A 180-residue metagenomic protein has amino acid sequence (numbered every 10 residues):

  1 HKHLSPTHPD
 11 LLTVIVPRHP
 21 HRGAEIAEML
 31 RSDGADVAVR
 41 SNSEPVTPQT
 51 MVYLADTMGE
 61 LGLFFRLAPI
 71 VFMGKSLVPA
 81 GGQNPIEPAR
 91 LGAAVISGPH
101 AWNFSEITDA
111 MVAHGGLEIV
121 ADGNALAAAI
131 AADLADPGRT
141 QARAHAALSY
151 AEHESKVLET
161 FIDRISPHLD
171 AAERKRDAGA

Functional and structural regions predicted by a protein language model:
H1-A180: Nucleotide-activated sugar donor-binding and catalytic core shared by glycosyltransferases and related lipid-linked
